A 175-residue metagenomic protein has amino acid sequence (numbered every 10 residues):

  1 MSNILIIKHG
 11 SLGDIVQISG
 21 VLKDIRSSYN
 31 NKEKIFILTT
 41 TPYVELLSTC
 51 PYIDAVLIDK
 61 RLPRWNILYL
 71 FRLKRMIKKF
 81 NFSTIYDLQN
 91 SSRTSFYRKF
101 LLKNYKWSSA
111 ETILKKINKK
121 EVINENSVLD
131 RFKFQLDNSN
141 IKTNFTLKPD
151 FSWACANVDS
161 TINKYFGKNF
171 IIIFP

Functional and structural regions predicted by a protein language model:
M1-P175: Catalytic machinery of carbohydrate-active enzymes, primarily nucleotide-sugar-dependent glycosyltransferases
